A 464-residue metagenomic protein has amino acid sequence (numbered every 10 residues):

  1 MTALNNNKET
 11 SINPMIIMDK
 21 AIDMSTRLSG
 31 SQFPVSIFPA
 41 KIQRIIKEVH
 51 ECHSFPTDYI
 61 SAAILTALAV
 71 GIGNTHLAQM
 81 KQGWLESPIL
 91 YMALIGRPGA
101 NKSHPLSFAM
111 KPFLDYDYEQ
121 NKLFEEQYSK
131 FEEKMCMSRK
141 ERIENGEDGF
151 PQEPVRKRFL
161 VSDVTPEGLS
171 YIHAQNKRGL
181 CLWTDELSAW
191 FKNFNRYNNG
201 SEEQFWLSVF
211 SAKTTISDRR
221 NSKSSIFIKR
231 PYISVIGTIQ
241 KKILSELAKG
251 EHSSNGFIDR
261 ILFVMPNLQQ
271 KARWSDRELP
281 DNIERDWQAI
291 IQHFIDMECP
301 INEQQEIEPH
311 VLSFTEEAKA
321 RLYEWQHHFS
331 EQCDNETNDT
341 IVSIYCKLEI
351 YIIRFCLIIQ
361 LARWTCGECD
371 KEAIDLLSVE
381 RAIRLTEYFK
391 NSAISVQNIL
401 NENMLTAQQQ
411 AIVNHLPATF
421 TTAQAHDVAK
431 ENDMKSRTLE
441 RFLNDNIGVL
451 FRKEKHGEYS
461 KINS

Functional and structural regions predicted by a protein language model:
T2-S464: Phosphate-handling catalytic cores of nucleic-acid transaction enzymes
